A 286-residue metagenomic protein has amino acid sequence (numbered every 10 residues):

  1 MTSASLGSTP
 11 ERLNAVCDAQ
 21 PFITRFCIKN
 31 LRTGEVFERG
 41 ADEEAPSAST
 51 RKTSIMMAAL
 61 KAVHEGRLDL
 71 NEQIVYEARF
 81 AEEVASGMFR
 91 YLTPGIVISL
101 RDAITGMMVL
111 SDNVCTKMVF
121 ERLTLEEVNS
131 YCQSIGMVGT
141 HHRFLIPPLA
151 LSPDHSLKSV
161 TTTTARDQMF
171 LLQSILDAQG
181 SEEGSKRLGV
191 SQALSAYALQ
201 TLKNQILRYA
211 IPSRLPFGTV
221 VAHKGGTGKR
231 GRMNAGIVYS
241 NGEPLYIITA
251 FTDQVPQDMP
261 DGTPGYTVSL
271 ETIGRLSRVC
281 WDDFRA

Functional and structural regions predicted by a protein language model:
M1-E43: Beta-lactamase-like hydrolase cores
T2-N14, V36, I175-Y209, L215-T219 (+1 more regions): Structured C-terminal helix/loop/strand segments within mature extracytoplasmic catalytic/sensor domains
Q20-I23, I96, K117-G180: Mid-domain, small-residue-enriched loop/turn segments at the edges of structured enzyme/sensor domains
R32-G34, A81, V114, L125 (+4 more regions): Solvent-exposed loop/turn segments at secondary-structure junctions within structured extracellular/periplasmic domains
G34, P46-I74, I248: Active-site SXXK
M57-E65, E121, F170-D177, R278-D282: Short glycine/serine- and small hydrophobic-enriched flexible loop segments
N71-S86, L123-T124, L149: Acidic helix-start/capping segments at beta-turn-to-alpha-helix junctions
A81-V119, L125, L157: Conserved catalytic neighborhood of penicillin-recognizing serine enzymes
